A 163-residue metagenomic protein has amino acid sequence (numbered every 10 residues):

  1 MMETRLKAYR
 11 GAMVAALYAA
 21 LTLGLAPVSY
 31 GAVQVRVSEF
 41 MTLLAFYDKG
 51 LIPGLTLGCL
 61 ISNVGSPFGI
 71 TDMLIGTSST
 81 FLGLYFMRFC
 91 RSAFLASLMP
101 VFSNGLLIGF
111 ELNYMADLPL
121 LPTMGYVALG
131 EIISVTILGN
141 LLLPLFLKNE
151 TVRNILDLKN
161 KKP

Functional and structural regions predicted by a protein language model:
M1-F46, G50-P53: Hydrophobic transmembrane alpha-helices
Y9-A15, G54-G58, T80, N113-Y114: Short hydrophobic/aromatic-rich motifs at helix boundaries and adjacent loops
Y18, T22, G58-N63: Small-polar-interrupted transmembrane alpha-helices in polytopic inner-membrane proteins
P27-A32, F40, V64-P163: Membrane-embedded alpha-helical hairpins and interfacial helices in multi-pass inner-membrane proteins
A45-L57, M73-G83: Core segments of alpha-helical transmembrane spans in multipass integral membrane proteins
F46-D48, L60-F68: Interfacial segments of multi-pass membrane proteins
